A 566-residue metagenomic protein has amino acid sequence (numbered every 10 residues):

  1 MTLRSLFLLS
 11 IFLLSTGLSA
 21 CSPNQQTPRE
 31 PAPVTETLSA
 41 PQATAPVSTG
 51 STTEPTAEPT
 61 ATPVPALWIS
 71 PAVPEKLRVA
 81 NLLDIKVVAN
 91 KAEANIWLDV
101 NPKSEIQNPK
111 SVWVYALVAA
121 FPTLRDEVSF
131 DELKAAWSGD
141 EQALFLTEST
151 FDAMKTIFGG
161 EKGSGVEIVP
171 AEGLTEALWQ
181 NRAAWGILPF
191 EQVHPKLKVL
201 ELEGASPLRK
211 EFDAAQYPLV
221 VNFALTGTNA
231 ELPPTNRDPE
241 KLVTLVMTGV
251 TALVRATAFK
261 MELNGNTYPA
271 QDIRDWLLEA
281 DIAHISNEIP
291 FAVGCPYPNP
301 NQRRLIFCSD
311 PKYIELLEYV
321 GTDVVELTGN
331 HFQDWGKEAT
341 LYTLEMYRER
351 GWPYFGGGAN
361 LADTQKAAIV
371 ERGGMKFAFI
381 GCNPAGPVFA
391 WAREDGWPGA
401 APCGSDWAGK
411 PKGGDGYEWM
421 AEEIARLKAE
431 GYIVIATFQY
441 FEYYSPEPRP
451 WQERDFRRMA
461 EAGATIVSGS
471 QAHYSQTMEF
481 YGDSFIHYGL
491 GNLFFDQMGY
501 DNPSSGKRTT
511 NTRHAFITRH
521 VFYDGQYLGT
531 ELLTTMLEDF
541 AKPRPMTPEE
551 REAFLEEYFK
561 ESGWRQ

Functional and structural regions predicted by a protein language model:
M1-F7: Bacterial N-terminal signal peptides that target proteins for export
S5, Q26-E30, A43, N108 (+4 more regions): Positively charged, low-complexity intrinsically disordered regions
L9-L14, A20-V64, Q566: Ser/Thr-rich, Proline-interspersed low-complexity disordered segments
E58, P233-Q566: Acidic, metal/ion-coordinating pockets
P63-K86, K91-R237: Exported/periplasmic ABC-transporter solute-binding proteins
